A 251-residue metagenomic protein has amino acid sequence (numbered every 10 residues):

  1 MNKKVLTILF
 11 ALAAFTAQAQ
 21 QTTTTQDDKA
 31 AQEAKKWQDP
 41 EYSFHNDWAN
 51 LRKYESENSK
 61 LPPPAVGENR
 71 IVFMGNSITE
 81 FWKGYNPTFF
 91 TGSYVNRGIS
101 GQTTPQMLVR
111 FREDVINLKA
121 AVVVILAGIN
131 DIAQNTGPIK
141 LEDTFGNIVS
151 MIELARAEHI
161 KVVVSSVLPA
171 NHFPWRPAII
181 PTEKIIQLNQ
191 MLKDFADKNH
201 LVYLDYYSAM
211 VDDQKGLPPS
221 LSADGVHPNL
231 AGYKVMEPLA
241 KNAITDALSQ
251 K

Functional and structural regions predicted by a protein language model:
M1-V72, G84, T245-K251: N-terminal secretory targeting modules
F10, Q21, L168-K251: Catalytic His-Asp segment of secreted/periplasmic serine-dependent ester chemistry enzymes
V72-M74, V95: Conserved beta-strand elements of the Class I
M74-G75, S165: Short hydrophobic segments within beta-strands
G75, T104, L108, R112 (+6 more regions): Extracytoplasmic/secreted envelope proteins and their assembly/folding machinery, especially bacterial periplasmic
E80-I99, T104-F145, P169-A170: Oxyanion-hole/transition-state-stabilizing segment in secreted/luminal serine hydrolases and related acyltransferases
L126-I132, M151-I185, Y207: Active-site segments of SGNH/GDSL-like serine hydrolases that catalyze O-acetyl group transfer/hydrolysis on lipids
L141-S165, K193-L201: Charged, glycine-enriched surface loops/patches that mediate electrostatic binding to polyanionic ligands
